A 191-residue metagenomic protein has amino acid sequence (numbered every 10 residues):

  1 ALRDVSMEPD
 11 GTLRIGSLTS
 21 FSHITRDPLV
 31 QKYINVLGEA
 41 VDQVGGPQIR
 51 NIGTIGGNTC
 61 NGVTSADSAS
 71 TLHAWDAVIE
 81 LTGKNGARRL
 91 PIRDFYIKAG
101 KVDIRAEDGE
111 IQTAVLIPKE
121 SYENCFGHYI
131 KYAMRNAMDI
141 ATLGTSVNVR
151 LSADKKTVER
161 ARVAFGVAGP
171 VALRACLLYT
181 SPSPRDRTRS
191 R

Functional and structural regions predicted by a protein language model:
A1-S181, R185, R191: C-terminal structural segment of proteins
